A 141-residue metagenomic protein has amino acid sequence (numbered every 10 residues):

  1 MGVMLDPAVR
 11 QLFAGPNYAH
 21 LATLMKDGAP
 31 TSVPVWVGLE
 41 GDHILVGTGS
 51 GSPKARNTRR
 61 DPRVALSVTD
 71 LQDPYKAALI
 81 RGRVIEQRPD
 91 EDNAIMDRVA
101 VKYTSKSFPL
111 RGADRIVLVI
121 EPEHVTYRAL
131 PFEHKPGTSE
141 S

Functional and structural regions predicted by a protein language model:
M1-H20: Short, basic/aromatic recognition patches
G2-M4, Y75-S141: Charged, gly/pro-rich active-site loop segments
L5-A8, S32-V33, G51-P53, S105: A generic local structural motif
R10-Q11, W36, R56, F108-L110: Short secondary-structure boundary/capping segments
F13-A14, R59-R60, A100: Alpha-helix boundary recognition
P16-S50, R56-T58, V64-V68, L79: Short beta-strand segments
D27-A29, D70-P74, G112: A short beta-turn/loop motif at secondary-structure boundaries
G49, D70-L71, P122-E123: Short secondary-structure boundary segments
